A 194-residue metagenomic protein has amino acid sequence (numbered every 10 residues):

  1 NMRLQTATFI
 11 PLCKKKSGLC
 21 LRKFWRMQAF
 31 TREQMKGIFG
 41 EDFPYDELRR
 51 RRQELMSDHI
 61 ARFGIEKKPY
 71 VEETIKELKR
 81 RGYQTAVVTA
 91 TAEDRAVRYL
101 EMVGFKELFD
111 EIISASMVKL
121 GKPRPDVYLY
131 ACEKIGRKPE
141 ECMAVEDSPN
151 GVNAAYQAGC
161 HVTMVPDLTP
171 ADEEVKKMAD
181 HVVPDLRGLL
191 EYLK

Functional and structural regions predicted by a protein language model:
N1-R81: N-terminal helical cap/lid subdomain that shapes the substrate entry/recognition surface in HAD-like hydrolases
R3, D46, I65, A90 (+2 more regions): Non-catalytic, surface-exposed connector residues within folded enzymatic/regulatory domains
K76-K79, A92-K194: Asp-based, Mg2+/Mn2+-dependent phosphohydrolase catalytic module
Q84-A86, H161: Proline-centered loop/turn at the N-terminus of a beta-strand
